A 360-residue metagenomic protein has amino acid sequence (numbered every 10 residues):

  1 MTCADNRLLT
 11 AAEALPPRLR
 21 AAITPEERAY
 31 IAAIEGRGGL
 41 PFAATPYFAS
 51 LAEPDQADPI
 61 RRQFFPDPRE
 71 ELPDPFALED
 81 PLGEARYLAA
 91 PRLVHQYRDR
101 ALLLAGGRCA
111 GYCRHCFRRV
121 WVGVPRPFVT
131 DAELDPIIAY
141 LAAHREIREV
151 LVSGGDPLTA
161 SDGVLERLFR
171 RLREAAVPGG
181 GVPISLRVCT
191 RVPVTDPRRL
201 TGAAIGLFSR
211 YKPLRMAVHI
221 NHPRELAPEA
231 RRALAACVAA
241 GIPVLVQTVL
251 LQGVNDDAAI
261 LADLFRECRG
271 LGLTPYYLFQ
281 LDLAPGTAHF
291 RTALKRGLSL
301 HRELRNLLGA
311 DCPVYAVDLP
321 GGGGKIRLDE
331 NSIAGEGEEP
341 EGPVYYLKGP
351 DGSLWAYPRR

Functional and structural regions predicted by a protein language model:
M1-H95: Flexible, acidic/Gly-rich N-terminal and inter-domain linker regions that tether and position cofactor-handling modules
P41-F42, R86-R118: N-terminal pre-triad scaffold of radical SAM enzymes
F48, C113, Y276: Conserved, mostly hydrophobic/aromatic
C116-F128: Iron-sulfur (Fe-S) cluster-binding segments and ferredoxin-like electron-carrier domains, especially [2Fe-2S]
G123-R126, G154-G155, V188: Surface-exposed cleft-lining segments at the edges of enzyme active sites
F128-L134: Non-heme iron-sulfur electron-transfer modules
D135-R145, E149, L158-L308: Conserved AdoMet/S-adenosylmethionine-binding subsite of the radical SAM
R296-R360: C-terminal accessory extensions appended to soluble enzyme cores
